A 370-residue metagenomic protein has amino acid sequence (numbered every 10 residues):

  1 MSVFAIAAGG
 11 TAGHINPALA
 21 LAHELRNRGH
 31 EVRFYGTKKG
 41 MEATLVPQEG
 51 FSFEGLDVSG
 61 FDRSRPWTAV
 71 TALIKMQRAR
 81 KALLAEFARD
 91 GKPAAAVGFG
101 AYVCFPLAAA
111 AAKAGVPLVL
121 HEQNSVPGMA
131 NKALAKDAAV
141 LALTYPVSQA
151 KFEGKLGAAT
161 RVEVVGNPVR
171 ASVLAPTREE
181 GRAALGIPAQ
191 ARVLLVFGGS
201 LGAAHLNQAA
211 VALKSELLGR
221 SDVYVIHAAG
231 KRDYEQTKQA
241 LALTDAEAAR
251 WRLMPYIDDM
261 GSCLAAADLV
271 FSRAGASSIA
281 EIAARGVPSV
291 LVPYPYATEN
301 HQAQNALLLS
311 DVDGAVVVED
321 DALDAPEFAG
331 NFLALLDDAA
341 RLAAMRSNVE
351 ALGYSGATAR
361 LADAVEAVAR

Functional and structural regions predicted by a protein language model:
F4-A8, R28-R78, A82, V165-N167 (+2 more regions): Conserved nucleotide-sugar phosphate-binding/catalytic loop shared by glycosyltransferases and other
H14-L25: Short amphipathic alpha-helix
E31, M41, S52, A112-E179: Active-site-proximal region of nucleotide-activated glycan assembly enzymes, centered on histidine/acidic-rich loops
L45, E49, R178-V270, A303-L307 (+2 more regions): Donor-nucleotide binding loops and adjacent catalytic segments primarily of GT-B fold Leloir glycosyltransferases
A82-V97, V103-V119, K132-D137: Glycosyltransferases and closely related glycan-assembly transferases that use nucleotide-activated donors
P93-A95, A265-A280, V287: Acidic donor-binding loop of glycosyltransferase active sites
R341-S355: A short, well-ordered alpha-helix in the C-terminal region of glycosyltransferases
Y354-R370: C-terminal alpha-helical cap of glycosyltransferases
